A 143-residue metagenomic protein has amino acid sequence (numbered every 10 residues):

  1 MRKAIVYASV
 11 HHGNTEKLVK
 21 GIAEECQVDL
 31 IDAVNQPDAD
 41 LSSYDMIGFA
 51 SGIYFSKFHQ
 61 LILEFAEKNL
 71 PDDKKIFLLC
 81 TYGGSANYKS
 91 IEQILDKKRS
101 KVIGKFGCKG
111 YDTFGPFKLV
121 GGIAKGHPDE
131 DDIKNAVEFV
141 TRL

Functional and structural regions predicted by a protein language model:
K3, V10, E16, E24-D29 (+1 more regions): FMN-binding flavodoxin-like domain, especially the glycine-rich phosphate-binding loop
Q27-D38: A short beta-strand-loop structural module common to alpha/beta enzyme folds
